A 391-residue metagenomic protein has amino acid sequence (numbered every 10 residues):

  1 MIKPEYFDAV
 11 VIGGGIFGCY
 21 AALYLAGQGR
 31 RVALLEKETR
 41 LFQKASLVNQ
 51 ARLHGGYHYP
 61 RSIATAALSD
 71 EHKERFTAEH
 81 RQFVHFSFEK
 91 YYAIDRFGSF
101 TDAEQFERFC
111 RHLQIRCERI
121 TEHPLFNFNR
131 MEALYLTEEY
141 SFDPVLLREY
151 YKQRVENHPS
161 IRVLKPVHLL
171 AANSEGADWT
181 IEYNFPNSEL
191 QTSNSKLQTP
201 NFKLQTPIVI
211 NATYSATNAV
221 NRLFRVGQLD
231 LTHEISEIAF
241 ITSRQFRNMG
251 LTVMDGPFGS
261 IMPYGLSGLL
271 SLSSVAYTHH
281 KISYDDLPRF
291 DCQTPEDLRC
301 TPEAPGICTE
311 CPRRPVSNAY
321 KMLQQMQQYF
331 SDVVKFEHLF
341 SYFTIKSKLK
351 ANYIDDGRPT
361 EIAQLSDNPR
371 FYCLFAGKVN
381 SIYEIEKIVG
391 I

Functional and structural regions predicted by a protein language model:
F7-A33: N-terminal Rossmann-like FAD-binding beta1-loop-alpha1 element of flavoenzymes
A26-L47: Glycine-rich FAD pyrophosphate-binding loop
F42, T206-M254, Y264-L270, C292: Central helical "cap/lid" subdomain
Q50-A133: Dinucleotide-binding Rossmann-like beta1-alpha1 core, especially the glycine-rich loop that anchors the ADP
V84-I94, I120-P159, V163, D178-T180 (+1 more regions): Helix-loop-beta segment of a Rossmann-like dinucleotide-binding subdomain
Y135-P186, L204-I208, A212-R222, I382-G390: Helical element adjacent to the flavin cofactor pocket in flavoenzyme catalytic cores
H279-K346: Flavin-binding catalytic cores
Y320-I391: C-terminal catalytic lobe of FAD-dependent flavoproteins
